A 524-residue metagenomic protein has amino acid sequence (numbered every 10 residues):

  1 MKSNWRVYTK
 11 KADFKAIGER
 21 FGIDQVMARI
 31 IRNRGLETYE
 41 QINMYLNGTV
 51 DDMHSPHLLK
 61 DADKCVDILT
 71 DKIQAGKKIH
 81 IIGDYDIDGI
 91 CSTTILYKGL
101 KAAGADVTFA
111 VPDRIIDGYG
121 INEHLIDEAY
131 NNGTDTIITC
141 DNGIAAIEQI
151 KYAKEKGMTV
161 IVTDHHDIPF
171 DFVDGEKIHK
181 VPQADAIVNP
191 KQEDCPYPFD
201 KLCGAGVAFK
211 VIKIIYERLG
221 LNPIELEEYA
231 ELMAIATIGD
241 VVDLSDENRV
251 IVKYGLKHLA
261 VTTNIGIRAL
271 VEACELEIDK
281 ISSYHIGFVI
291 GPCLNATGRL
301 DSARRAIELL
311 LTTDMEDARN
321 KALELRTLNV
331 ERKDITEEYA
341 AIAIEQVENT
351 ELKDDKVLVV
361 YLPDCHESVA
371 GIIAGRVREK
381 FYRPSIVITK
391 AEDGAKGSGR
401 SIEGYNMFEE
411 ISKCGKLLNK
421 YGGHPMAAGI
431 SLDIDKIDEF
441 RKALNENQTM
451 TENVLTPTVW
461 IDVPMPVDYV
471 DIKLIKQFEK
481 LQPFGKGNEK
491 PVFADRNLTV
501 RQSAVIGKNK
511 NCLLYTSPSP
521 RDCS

Functional and structural regions predicted by a protein language model:
K2, R6-T136, K156-G157, D174-K177 (+5 more regions): Hydrophobic helix-and-loop "lid/oligomerization" segment in the mid-to-C-terminal part of catalytic domains
D86, G143-A146, V160-H166: Hydrophobic, well-structured modules enriched for small/aliphatic residues and gly/pro motifs, marking either
A110, C140, T163-H165, V188-P190 (+1 more regions): Generic beta-sheet signal
Y130, T163, D167-N222, L226 (+1 more regions): Conserved phosphate-handling catalytic cores of large alpha/beta enzymes
N142-K154: Active-site core of PLP-dependent enzymes with the aminotransferase class I/II
G415-N419, N447-N453: A common structural junction motif
P466-L514: Long, low-complexity segments enriched in small/aliphatic residues
Y515-S524: Single conserved hydrophobic/aromatic residue that forms the stacking wall/gate of nucleotide- or nucleobase-binding
